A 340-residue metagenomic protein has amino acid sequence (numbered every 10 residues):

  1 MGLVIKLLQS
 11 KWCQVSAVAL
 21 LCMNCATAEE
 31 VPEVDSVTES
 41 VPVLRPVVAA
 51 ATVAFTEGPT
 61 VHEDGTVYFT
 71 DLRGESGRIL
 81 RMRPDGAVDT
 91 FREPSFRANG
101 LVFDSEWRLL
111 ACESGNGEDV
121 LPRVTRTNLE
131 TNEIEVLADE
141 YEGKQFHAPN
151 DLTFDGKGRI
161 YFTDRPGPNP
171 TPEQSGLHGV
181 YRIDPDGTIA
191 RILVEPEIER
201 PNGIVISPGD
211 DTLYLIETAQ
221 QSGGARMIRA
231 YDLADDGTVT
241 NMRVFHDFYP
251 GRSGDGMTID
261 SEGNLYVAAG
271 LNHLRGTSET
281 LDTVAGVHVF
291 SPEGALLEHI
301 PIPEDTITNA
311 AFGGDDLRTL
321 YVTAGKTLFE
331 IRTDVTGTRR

Functional and structural regions predicted by a protein language model:
M1-Q9: N-terminal secretory signal peptides that target proteins for export/translocation
L8, W12-C13, A26: Intrinsic disorder/low-complexity segments in short proteins, especially the signal peptide and propeptide regions
Q14-N24: Bacterial N-terminal signal peptides
A26-R340: Sequence-structural signature of mature extracellular/luminal beta-sheet repeat domains, prominently beta-propellers
